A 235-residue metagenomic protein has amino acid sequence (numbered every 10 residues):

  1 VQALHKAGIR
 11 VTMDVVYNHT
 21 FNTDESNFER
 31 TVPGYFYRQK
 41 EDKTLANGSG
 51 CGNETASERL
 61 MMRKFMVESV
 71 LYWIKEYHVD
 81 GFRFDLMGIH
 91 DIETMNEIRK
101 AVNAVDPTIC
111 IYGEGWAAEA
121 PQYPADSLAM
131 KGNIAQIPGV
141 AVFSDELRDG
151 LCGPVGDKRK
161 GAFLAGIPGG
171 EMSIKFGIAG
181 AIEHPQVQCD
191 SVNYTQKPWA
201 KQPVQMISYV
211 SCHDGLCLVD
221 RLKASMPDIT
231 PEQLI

Functional and structural regions predicted by a protein language model:
V1-Y77, M87-H90, T94-D106, C110: Substrate-binding/active-site clefts of carbohydrate-active enzymes
R99-A101, V105-I235: Conserved alpha/beta catalytic core and glycan-binding cleft of carbohydrate-active enzymes
